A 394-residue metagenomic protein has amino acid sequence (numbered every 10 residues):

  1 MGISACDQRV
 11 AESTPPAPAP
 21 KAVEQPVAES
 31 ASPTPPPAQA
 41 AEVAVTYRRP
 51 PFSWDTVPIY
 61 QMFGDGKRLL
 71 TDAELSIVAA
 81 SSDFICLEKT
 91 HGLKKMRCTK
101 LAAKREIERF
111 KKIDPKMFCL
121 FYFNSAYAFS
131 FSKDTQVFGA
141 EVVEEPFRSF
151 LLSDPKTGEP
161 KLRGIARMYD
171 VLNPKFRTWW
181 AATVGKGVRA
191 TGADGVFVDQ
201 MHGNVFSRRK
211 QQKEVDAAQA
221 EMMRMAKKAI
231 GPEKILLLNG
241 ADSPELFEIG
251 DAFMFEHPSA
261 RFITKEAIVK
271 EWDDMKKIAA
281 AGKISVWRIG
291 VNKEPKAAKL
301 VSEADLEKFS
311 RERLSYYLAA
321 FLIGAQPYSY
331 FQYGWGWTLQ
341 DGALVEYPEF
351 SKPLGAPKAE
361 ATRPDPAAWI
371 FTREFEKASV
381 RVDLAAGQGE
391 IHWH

Functional and structural regions predicted by a protein language model:
M1-S4: Sec-dependent bacterial lipoprotein signal peptides
D7-R9: Bacterial signal peptide processing site
T14-A41: Post-signal peptide N-terminal segment of mature Sec-exported envelope proteins
P36, A40-H394: Glycan-processing catalytic domains of CAZymes
